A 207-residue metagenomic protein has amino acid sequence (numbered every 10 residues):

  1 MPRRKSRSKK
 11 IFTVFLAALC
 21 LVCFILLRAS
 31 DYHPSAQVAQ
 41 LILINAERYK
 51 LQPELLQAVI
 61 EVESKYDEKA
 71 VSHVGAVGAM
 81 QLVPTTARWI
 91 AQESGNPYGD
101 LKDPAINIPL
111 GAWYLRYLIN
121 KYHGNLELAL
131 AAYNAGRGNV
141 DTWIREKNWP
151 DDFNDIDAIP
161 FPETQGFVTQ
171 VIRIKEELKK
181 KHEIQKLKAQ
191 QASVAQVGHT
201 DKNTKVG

Functional and structural regions predicted by a protein language model:
M1-S8: N-terminal Lys/Arg-rich, disordered targeting/topogenic segments
S8-K10, L126: Structural motif marking the loop-to-transmembrane transition
I11-L27: Hydrophobic membrane-insertion alpha-helices, especially the h-region of bacterial N-terminal signal peptides
F24-G198, G207: Catalytic glycan-binding domains that act on GlcNAc-containing polysaccharides
N203-K205: A juxtamembrane structural motif centered on a specific transmembrane helix
